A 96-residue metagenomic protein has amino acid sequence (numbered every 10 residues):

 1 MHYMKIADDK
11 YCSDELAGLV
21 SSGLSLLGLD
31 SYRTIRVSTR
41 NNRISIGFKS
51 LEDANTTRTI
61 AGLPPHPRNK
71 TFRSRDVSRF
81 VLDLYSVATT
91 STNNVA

Functional and structural regions predicted by a protein language model:
M1-A96: Solvent-exposed, positively charged interaction surfaces of folded domains, especially nucleic-acid-binding interfaces
